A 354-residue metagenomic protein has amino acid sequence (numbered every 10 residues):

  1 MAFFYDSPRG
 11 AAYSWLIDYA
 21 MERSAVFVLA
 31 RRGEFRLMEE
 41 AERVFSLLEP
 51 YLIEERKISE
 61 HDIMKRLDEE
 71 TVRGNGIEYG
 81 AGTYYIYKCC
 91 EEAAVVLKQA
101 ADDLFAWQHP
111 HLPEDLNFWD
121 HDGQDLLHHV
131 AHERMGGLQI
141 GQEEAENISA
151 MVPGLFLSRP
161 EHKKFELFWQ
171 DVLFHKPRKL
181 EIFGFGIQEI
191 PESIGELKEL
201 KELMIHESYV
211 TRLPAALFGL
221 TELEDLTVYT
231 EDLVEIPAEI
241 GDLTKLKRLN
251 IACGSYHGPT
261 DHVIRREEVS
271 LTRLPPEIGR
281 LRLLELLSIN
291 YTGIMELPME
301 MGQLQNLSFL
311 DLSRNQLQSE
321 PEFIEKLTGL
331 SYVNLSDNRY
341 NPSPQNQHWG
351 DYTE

Functional and structural regions predicted by a protein language model:
M1-L167: Structured alpha/beta or helical-core interaction and ligand-binding surfaces enriched in interleaved
E161-M204: N-terminal segments that cap or nucleate solenoid repeat domains
W169, I190-E192, L213-A216, I236-E239 (+5 more regions): The feature encodes a structural signal of leucine-rich repeats
F174-H175, E196-L200, F218-L223, D242-L246 (+5 more regions): Leucine-rich repeat
R178-I182, L203-I205, L223-V228, L246-I251 (+3 more regions): Conserved hydrophobic beta-strand positions in leucine-rich repeat
G184-F185, E207-S208, T230-E231, G254 (+4 more regions): Conserved "Asn-ladder"/turn position within leucine-rich repeats
A252-T272, P342-T353: Intrinsically disordered, low-complexity Ser/Thr- and acidic-rich flexible linkers and loops, especially at boundaries
F309-E354: Leucine-rich solenoid repeat scaffolds
